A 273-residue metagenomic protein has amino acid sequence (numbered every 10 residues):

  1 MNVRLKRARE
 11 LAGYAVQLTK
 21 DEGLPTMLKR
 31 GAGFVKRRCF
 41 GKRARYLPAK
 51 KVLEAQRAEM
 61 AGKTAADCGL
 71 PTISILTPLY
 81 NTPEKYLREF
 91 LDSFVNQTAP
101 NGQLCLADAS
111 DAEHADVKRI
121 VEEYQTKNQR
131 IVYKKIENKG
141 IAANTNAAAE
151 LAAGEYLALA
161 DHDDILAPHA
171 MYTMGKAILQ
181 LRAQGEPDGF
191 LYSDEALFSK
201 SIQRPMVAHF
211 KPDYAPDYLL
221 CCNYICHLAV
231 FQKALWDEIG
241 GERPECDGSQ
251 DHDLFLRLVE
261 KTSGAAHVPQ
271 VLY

Functional and structural regions predicted by a protein language model:
D21-S93: N-proximal low-complexity "stem/linker" segments adjacent to membrane-targeting elements
D92-N101: Short, acidic, metal-binding catalytic loop of nucleotide-sugar glycosyltransferases
N101-A112, V132-E137: Short beta-strand/loop segment that forms part of the nucleotide-sugar
D108-R119, D161: A conserved acidic beta->alpha catalytic loop
I136-A152: Glycine-rich, basic loop-to-helix element that forms the pyrophosphate-binding segment of sugar-nucleotide handling
L157: Short aromatic/hydrophobic "clamp" motif used to bind/position activated sugar donors
H169-P205: Conserved donor NDP-sugar-binding/catalytic core segment of glycosyltransferases
P216-Y273: Conserved nucleotide-sugar donor-binding catalytic segment
